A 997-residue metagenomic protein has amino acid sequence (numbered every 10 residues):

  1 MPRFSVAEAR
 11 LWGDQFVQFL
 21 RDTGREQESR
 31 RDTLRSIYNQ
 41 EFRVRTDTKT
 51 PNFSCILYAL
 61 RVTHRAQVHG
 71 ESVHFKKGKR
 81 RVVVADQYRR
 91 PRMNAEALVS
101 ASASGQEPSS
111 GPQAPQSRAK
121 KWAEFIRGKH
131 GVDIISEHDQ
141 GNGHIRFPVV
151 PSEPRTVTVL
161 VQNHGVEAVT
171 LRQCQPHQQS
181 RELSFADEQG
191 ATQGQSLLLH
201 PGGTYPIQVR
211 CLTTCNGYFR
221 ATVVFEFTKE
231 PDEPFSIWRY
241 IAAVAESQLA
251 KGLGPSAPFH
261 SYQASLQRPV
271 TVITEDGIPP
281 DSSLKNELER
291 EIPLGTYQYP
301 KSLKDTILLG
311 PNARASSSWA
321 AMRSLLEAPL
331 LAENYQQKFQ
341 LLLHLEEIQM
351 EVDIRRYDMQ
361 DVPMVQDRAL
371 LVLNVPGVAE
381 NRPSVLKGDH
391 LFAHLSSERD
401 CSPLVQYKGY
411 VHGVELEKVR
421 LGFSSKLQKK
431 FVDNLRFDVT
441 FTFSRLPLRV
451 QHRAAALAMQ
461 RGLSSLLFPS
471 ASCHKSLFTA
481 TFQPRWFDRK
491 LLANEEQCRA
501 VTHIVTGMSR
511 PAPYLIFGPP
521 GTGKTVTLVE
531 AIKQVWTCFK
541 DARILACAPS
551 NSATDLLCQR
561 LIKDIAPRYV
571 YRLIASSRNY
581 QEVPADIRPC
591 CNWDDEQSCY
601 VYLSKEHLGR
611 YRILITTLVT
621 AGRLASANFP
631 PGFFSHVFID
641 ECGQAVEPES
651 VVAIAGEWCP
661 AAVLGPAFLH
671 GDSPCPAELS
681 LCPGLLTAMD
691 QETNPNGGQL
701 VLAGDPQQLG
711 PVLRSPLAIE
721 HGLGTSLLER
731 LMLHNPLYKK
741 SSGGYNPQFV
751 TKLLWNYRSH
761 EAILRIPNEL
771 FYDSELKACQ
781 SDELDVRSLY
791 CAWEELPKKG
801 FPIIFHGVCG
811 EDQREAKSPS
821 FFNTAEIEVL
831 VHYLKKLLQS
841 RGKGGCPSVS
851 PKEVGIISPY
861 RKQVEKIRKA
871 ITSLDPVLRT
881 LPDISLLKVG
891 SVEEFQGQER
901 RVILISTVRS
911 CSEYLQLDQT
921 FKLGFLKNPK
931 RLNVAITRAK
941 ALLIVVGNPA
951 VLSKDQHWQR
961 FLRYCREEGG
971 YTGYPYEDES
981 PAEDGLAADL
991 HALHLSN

Functional and structural regions predicted by a protein language model:
P2-A7, R92-R127, L266, K418-V419 (+4 more regions): ASCE P-loop NTPase motor cores of helicases and related translocases
R30-T33, P91-P112, S117, R210 (+6 more regions): Pre-ATPase regulatory/linker segments immediately N-terminal to the P-loop/RecA-like helicase/translocase core
N39-V73: Charge-enriched amphipathic alpha-helical scaffolds
S54, S72-G78, K129-D139, H164-G203: Surface-exposed binding patches on compact interaction domains or structured appendages
L57-H64, D86-R89, E96-A168, Q175 (+2 more regions): Beta-sheet-dominated interaction scaffolds and their linkers
V99, S104, P108, F539 (+4 more regions): Conserved helicase motor core of SF1/SF2 NTP-dependent helicases
P151-V159, G203-Y205, N216-V224: Short, solvent-exposed loop/turn segments enriched in Ser/Thr/Gly
P383-L386, M508, A512, K605-Y611 (+2 more regions): Short basic/glycine-enriched coil/helix segment immediately N-terminal to the Walker B
